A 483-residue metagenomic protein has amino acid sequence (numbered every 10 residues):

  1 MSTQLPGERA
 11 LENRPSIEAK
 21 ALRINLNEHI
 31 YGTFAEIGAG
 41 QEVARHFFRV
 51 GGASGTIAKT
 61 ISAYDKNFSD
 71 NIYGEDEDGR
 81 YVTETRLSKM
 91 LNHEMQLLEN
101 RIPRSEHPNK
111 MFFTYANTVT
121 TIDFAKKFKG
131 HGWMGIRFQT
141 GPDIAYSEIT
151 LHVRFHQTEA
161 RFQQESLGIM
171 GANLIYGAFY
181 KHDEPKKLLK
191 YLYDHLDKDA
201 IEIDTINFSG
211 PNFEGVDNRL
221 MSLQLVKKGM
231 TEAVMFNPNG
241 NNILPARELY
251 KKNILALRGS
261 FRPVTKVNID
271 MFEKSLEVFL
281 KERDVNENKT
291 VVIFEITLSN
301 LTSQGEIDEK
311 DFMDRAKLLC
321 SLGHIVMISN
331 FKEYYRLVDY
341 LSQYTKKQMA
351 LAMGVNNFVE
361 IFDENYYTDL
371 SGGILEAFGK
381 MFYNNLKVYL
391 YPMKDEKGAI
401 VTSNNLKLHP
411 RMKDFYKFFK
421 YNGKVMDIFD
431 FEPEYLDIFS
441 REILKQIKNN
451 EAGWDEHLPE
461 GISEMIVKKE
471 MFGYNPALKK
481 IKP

Functional and structural regions predicted by a protein language model:
S2-P483: Nucleotidyltransferase catalytic core that binds NTPs
